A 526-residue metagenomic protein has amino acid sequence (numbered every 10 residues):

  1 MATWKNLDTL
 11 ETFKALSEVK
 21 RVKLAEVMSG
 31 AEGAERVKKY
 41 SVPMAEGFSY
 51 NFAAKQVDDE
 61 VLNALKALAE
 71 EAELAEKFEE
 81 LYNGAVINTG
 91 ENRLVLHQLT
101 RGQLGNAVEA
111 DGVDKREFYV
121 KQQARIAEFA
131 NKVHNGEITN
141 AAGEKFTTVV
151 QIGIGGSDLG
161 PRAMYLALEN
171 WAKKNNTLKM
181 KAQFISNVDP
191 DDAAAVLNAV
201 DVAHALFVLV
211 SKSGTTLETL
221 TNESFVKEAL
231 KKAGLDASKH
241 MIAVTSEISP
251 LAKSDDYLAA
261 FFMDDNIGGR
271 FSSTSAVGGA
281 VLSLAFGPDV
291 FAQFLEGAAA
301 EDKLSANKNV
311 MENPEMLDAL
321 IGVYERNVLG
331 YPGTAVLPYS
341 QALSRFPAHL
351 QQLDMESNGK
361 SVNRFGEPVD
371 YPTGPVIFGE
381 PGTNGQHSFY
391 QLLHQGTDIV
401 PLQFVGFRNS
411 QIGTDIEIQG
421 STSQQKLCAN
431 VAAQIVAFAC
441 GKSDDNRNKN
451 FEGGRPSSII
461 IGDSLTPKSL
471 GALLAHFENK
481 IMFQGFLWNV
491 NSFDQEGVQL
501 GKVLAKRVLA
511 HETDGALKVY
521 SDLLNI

Functional and structural regions predicted by a protein language model:
W4-A142, G420-C428, A439-C440, G462 (+3 more regions): Extended, charge-enriched "interface" segments that sit outside catalytic cores
T12, R36, V57-L65, K77 (+16 more regions): General structural feature for long, well-ordered alpha-helical segments within catalytic domains of soluble enzymes
E128-G136, A142-K308, R507-A510: Glycine-rich phosphate-binding loops that contact phosphosugars or nucleotide phosphates
T147-G155, F207-S213, G333-S340, I377 (+1 more regions): Short glycine-rich or small-residue beta-strand-to-loop segments that form or flank ligand, phosphate, metal/Fe-S
M164-E169, N198-V202, S224-V226, L258 (+4 more regions): Short, solvent-exposed amphipathic alpha-helical segments in soluble enzyme and RNA/protein-processing domains
A229-T414, G453, L500-I526: Active-site phosphate/pyrophosphate-binding segments
T414-K449: Acidic, Ser/Thr-rich peripheral helices and adjacent loops at domain boundaries
S458-I526: C-terminal helical/tail subdomains of lipid-metabolizing enzymes
